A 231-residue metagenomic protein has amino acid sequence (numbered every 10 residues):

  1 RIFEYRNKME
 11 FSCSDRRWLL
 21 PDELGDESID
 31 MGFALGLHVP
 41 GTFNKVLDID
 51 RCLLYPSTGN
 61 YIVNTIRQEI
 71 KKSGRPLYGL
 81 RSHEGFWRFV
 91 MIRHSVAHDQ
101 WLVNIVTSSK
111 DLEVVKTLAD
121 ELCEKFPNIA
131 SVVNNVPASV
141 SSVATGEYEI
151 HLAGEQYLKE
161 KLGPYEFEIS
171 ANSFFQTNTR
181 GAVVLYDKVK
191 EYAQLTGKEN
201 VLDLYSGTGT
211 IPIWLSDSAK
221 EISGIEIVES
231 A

Functional and structural regions predicted by a protein language model:
R1-A231: Accessory RNA-recognition modules of RNA-modification enzymes
